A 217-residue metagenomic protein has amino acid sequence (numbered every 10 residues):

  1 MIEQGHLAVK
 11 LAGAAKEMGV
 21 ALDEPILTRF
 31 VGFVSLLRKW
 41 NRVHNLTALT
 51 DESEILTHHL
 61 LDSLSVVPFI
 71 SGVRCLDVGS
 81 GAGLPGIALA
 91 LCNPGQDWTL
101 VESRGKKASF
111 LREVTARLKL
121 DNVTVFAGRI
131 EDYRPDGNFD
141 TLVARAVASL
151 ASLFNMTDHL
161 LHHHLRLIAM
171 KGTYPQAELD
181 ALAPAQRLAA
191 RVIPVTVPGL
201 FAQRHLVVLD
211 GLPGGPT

Functional and structural regions predicted by a protein language model:
M1-G72, L76, K106-V123: Class I SAM-dependent transferase core
L37, L89, K171, L209: Residue-level signal for inorganic ion chemistry
L61-A144, F154-N155: Conserved SAM/SAH cofactor-binding pocket of Class I
N93-G95, L120, H162, P184-R187: Short, well-ordered coil/turn elements that cap or connect secondary structure elements
D97, N122-T124, R166, L188-R191: Conserved beta-strand segments of alpha/beta enzyme cores
T99, T173-T217: Active-site capping/gating segments
E102-K106, S149, G172: Short beta->alpha hinge that forms the Motif I/post-I loop of the SAM-binding pocket
F154-L167: A short glycine-rich, Lys/Arg-flanked "PGG" loop and its adjoining helix->strand segment in the class I
